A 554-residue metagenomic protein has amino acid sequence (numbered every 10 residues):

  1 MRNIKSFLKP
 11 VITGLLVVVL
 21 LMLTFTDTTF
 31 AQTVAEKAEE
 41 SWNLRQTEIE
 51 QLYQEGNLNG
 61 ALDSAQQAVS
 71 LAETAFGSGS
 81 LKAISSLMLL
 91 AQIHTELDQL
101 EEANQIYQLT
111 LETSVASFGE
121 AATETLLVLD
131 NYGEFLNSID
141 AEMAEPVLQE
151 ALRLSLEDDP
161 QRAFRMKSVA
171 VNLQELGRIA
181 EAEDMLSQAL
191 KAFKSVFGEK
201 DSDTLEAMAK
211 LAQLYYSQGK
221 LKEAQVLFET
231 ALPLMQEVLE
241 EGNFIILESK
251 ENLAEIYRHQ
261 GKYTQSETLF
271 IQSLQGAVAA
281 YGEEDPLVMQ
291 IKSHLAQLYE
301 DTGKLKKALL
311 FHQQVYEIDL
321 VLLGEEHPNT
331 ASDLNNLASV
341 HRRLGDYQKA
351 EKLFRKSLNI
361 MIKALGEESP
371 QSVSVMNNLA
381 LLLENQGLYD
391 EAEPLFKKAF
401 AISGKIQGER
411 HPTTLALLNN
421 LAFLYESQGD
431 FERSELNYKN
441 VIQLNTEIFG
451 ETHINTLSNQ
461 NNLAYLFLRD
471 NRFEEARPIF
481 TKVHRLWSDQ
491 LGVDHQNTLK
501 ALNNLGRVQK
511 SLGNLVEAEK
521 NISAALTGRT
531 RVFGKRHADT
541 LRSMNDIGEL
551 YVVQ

Functional and structural regions predicted by a protein language model:
R2-L15: Bacterial N-terminal signal peptides that target proteins for export
T13-T24: Bacterial N-terminal signal peptides
D27-D63, S70, L81, S85: N-terminal leader/linker segments that initiate helical-solenoid repeat arrays
N43-Q54, L81-E96, T123-N137, P160-E175 (+9 more regions): Conserved alpha-helical positions within TPR/SEL1-like repeat arrays
L58, L100, A141-E142, I179 (+8 more regions): TPR-repeat structural position
V69-E73, L111-A116, L152-R153, L190-S195 (+8 more regions): Amphipathic alpha-helical segments of tetratricopeptide repeats
